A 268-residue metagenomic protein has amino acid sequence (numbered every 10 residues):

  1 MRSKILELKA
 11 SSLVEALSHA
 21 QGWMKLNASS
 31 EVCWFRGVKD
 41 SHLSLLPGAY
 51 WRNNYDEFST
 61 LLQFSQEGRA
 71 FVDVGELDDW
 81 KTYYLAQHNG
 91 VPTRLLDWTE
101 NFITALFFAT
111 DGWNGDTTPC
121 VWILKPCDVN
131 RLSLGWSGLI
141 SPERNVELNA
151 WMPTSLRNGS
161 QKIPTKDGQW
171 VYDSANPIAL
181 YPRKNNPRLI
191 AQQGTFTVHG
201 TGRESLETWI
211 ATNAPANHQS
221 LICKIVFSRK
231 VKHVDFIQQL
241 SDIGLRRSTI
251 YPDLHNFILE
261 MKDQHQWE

Functional and structural regions predicted by a protein language model:
M1-E268: Catalytic-core elements of nucleic-acid end-processing and repair enzymes
